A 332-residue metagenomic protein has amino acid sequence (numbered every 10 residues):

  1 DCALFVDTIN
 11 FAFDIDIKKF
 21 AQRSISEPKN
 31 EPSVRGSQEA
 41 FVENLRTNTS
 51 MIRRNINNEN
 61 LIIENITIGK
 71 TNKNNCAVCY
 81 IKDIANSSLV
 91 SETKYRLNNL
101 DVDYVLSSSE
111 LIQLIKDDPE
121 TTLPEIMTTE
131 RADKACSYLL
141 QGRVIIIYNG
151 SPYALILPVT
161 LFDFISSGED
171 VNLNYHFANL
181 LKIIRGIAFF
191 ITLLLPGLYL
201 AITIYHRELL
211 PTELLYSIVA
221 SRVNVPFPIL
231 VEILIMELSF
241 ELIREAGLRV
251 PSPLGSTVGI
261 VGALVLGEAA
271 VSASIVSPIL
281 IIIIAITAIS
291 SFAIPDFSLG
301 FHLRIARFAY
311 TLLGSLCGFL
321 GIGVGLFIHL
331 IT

Functional and structural regions predicted by a protein language model:
D1-E232: Cytosolic regulatory modules rich in charged/polar residues
I191, L230, L234, V258-V261 (+2 more regions): Residue-level signal for the membrane-embedded core of alpha-helical transmembrane segments, especially mid-helix
L193-L200, E237-E241, T311, F327-T332: Hydrophobic core segments of alpha-helical transmembrane domains in multi-pass membrane transport and ion-translocation
G197, L238, L242-E245, L264-A269 (+2 more regions): Alpha-helical transmembrane segments of multipass membrane proteins
R207-T212, P228-F240, A273-T287: Hydrophobic, membrane-facing alpha-helical anchors
P226-F227, L248-I260, A273-I279, F297-H302: Short, non-helical or kinked segments that cap or interrupt transmembrane helices
L234, L238, T257-V265, I284-I286 (+1 more regions): Hydrophobic alpha-helical segments embedded in the membrane of multi-pass proteins
P278-T332: Hydrophobic alpha-helical transmembrane segments of membrane transport and translocation systems, primarily multi-pass
